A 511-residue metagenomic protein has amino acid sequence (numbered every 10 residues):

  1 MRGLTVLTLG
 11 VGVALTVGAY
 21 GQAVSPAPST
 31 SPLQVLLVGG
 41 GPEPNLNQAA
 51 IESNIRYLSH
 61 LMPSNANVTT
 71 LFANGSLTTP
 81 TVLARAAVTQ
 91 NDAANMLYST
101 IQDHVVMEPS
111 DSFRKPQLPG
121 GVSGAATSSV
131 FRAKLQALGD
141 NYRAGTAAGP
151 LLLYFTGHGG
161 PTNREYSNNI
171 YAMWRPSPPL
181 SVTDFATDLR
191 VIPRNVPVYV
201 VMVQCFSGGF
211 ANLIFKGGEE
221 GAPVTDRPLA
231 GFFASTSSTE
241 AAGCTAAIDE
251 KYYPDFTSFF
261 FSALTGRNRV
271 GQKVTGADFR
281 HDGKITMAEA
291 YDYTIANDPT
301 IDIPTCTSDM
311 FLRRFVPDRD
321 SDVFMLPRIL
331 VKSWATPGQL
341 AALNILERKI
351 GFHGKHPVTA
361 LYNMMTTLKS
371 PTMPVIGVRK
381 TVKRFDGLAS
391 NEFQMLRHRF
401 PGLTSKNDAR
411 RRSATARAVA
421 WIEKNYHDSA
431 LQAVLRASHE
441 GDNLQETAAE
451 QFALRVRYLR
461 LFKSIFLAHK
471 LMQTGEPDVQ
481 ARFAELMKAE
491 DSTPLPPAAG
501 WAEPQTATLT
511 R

Functional and structural regions predicted by a protein language model:
T5-T16: Bacterial N-terminal signal peptides
G21-A148, L340-R511: Boundary/activation segment at the start of structured domains
Q34-G39, T69-F72, L151-F155, V198-M202 (+1 more regions): Structural recognition of the beta-strand scaffold that forms the well-ordered cores of secreted hydrolase catalytic
G39-A49, P116-A125, N141, N169-P176 (+3 more regions): Second-shell loop/turn segments in exported
G41-N45, N74-T79, G157-N163, P176-P179 (+4 more regions): Solvent-exposed loop/turn segments at secondary-structure junctions within structured extracellular/periplasmic domains
A50-Y57, L61, A126, V130-A137 (+8 more regions): Extracytoplasmic/secreted proteins, especially bacterial periplasmic and envelope-associated proteins
R56, Y199-D309: Active-site-proximal C-terminal subdomain of hydrolase catalytic domains
Q117-P119, A126, A144, H158-I192: A short, glycine/acidic-enriched catalytic loop
